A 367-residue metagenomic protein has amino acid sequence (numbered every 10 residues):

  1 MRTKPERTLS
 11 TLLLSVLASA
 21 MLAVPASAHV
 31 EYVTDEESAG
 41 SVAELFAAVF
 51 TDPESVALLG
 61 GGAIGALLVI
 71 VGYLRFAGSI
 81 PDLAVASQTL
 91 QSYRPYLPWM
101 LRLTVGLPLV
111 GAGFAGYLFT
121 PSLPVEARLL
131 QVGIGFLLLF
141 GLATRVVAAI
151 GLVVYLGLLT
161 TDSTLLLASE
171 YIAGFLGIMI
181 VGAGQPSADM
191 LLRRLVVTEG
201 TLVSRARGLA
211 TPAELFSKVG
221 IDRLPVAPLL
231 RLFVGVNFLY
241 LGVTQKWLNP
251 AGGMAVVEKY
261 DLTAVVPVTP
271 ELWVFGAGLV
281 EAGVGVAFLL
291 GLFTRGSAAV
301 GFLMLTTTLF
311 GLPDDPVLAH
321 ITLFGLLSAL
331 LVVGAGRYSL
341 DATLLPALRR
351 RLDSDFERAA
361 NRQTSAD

Functional and structural regions predicted by a protein language model:
R2-S15, S19-G133, F140-G253, P267-L279 (+1 more regions): Extended, low-polarity transmembrane helix blocks
E258-V266: Long extracytoplasmic/lumenal interhelical loops at the membrane interface of multi-pass membrane proteins
